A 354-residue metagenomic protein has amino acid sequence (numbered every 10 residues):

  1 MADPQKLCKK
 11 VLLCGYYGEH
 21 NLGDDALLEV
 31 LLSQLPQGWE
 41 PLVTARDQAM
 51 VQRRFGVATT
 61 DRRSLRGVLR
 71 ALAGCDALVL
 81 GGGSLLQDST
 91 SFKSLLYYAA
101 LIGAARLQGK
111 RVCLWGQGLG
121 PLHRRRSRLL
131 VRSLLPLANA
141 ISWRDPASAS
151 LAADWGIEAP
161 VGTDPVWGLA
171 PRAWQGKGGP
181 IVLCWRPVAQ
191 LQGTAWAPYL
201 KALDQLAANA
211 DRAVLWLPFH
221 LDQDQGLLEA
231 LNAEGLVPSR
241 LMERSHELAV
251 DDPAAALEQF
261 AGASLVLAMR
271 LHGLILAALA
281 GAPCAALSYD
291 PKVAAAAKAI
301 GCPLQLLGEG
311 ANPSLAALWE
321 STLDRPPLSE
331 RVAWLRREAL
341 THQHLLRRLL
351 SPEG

Functional and structural regions predicted by a protein language model:
M1-G354: Active-site anion-handling motifs in enzyme catalytic cores
